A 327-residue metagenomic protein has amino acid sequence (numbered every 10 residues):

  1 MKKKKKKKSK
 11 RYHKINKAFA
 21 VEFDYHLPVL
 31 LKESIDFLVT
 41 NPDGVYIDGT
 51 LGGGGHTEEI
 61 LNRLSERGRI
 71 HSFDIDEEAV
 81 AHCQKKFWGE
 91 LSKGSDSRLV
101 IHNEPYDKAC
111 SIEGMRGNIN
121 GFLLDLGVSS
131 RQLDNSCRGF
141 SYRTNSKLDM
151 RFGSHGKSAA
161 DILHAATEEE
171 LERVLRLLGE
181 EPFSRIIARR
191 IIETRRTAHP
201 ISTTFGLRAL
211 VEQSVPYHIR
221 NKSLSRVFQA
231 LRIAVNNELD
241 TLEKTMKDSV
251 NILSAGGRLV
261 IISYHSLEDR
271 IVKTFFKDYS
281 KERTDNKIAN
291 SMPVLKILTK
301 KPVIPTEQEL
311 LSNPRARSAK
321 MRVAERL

Functional and structural regions predicted by a protein language model:
M1-L327: S-adenosyl-L-methionine-dependent methyltransferase catalytic core, i.e., the SAM/SAH-binding region
